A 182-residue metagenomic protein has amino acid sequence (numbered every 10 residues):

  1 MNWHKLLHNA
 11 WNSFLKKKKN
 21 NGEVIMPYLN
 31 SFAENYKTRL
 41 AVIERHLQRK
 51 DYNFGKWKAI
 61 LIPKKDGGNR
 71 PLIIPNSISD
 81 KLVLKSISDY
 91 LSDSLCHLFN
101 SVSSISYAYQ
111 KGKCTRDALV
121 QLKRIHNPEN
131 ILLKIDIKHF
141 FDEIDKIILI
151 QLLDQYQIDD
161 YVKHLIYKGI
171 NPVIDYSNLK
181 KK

Functional and structural regions predicted by a protein language model:
M1-H46: Non-catalytic, polymerase-adjacent accessory regions of viral genome-replication enzymes
H4-H8, Y36-L40, D80, L84 (+4 more regions): Alpha-helix initiation and N-capping motif
N12-S13, K85-D89, K168: Short, hydrophobic/amphipathic alpha-helical patches that form generic packing surfaces within helical domains
E23-L29, G55-L82, F99-K111, V173-K182: Short, conserved non-catalytic motifs in the polymerase core
L40-A59, L165-I170: An acidic intrinsically disordered interaction segment
D66, I78, L91-L95, H126 (+2 more regions): Generic hydrophobic/packing signal
L84, S88-K146: Active-site-proximal segment of RNA-dependent polymerases
R124-K182: Conserved polymerase palm-domain catalytic core
